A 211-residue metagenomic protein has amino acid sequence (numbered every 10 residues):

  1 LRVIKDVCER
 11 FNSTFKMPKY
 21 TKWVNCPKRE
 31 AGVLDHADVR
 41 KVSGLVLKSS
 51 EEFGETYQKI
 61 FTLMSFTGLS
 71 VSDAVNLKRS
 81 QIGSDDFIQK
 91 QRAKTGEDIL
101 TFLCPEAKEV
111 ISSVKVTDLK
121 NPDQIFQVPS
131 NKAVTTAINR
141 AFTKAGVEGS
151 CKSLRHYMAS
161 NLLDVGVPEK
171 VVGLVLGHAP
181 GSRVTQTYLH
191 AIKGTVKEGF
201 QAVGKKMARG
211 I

Functional and structural regions predicted by a protein language model:
L1-T21, E55, G68-S72: N-terminal DNA-binding recognition helix of tyrosine site-specific recombinases/integrases
S13-L47, Q91-R92: Flexible interdomain linker/hinge and immediately adjacent N-terminus of the catalytic tyrosine-recombinase domain
C26-P27, D85, Q89-Q91, K108-A137: Major-groove DNA-contacting interfaces characterized by cationic-aromatic clusters
V33, D38, T67, S72 (+1 more regions): Conserved tyrosine-mediated DNA breakage-rejoining catalytic core shared by Y-recombinases
V33, R92-G96, L176-A202: Catalytic-site neighborhood detector that most strongly recognizes the C-terminal catalytic loop/helix of tyrosine
L47-G54, T101, V116-Q124, T135-H178: Short, basic (Lys/Arg/His-rich) helix/loop patches that form interaction surfaces in the mid-to-C-terminal regions
Q81-D85, E148, V167-T187, I211: Short, polar N-cap/turn motifs at the start of nucleic acid-interacting alpha helices
T117-K120, T195-I211: C-terminal secondary-structure termini that scaffold catalytic or DNA-interacting sites
